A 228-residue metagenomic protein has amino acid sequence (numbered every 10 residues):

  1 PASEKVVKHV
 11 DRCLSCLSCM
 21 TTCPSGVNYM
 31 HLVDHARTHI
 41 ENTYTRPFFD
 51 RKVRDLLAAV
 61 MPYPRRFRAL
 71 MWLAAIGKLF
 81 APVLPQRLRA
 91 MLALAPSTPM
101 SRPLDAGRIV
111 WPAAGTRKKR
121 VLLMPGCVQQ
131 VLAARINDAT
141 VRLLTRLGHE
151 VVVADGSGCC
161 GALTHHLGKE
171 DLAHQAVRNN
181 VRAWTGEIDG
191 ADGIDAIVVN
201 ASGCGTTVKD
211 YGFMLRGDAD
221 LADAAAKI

Functional and structural regions predicted by a protein language model:
P1: N-terminal cofactor/phosphate-binding cores enriched in small/glycine residues, especially glycine-rich loops such as
V7, R12-H39, T207: Iron-sulfur cluster-binding cysteine motifs and their immediate structural context in ferredoxin-like electron-transfer
Y29-I228: Iron-sulfur cluster-binding electron-transfer modules in prokaryotic oxidoreductases
